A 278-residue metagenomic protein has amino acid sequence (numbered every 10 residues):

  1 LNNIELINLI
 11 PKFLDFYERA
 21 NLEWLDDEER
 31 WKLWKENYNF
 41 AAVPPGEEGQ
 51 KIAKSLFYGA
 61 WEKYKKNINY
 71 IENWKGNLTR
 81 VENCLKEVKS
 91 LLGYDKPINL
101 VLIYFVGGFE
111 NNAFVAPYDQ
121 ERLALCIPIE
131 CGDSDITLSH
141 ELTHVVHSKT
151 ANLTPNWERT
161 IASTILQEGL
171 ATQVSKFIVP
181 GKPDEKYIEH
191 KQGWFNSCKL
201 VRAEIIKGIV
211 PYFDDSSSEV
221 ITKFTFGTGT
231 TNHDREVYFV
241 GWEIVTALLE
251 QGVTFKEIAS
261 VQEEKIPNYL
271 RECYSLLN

Functional and structural regions predicted by a protein language model:
L1-E23, W157-I205, L276-L277: Post-HExxH zinc-binding segment in Zn-dependent metallohydrolases
L1-W74: Non-catalytic architectural context of zinc metalloproteases
W61-P117, E130: Auxiliary, metal-adjacent structural segments of Zn-dependent hydrolase domains
K75-T79, T137, I165, R235 (+1 more regions): Soluble non-cytosolic domains of exported or imported proteins
A116-L123, L142, P155-N156, T160: Conserved binding/catalytic microenvironments
L125-L138, N156: Short pre-active-site segment immediately N-terminal to the catalytic Zn-binding motif
I136-A151, E168-T172: Active-site recognition of the HExxH zinc-binding catalytic motif
E204-N278: Pan-zinc metallopeptidase signature
